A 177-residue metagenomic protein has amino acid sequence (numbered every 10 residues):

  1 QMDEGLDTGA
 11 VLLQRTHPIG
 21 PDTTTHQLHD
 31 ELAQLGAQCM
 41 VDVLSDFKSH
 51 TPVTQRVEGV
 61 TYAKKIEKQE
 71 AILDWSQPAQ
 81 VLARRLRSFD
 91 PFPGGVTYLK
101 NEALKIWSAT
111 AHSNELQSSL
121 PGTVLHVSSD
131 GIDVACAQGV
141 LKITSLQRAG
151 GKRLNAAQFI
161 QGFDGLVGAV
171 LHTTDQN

Functional and structural regions predicted by a protein language model:
Q1-A63, E67-Q69: Donor/substrate-binding cores of folate-linked one-carbon enzymes
G9-A10, Y62, A71, E102 (+2 more regions): A generic secondary-structure signal marking the coil-to-beta-strand transition
D42-Y98, K105: Active-site-lining helix/loop region of Rossmann-like oxidoreductase modules
S76-N177: An anion-binding loop in the catalytic cleft
